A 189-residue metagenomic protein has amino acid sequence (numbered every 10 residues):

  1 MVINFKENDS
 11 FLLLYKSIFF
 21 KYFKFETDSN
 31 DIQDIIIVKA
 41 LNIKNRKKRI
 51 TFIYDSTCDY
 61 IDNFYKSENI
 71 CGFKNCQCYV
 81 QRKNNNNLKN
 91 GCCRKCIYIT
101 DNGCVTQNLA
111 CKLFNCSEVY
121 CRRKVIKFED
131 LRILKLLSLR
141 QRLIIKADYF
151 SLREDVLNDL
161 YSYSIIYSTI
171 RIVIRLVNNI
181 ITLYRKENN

Functional and structural regions predicted by a protein language model:
M1-N189: Short loop/turn segments that flank or connect secondary-structure elements
